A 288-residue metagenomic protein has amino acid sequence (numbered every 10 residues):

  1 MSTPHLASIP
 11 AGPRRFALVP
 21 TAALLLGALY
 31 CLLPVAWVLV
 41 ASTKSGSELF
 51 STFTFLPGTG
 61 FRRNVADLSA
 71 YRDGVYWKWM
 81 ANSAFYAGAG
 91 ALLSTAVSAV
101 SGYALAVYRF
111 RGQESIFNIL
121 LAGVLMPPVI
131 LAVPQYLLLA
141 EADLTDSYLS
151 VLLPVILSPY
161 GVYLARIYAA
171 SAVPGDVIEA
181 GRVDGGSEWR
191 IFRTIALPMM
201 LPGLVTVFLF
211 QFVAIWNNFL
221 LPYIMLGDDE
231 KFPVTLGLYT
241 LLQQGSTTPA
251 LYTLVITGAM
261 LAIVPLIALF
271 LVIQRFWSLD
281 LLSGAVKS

Functional and structural regions predicted by a protein language model:
M1-P13: Short, Lys/Arg-rich, polar N-terminal cytosolic tail immediately upstream of the first transmembrane signal-anchor
F16-S288: A structural signal for multi-pass alpha-helical bundles of membrane permease subunits that mediate small-molecule
